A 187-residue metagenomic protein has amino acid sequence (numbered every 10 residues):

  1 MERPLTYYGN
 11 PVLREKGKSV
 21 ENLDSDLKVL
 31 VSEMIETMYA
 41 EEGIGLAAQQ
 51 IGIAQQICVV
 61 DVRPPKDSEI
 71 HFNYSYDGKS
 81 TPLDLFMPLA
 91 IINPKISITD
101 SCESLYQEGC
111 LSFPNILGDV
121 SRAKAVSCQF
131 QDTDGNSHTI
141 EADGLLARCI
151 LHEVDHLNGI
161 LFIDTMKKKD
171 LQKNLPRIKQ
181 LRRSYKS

Functional and structural regions predicted by a protein language model:
M1-L151, H156-S187: Active-site rim/adjacent substrate-binding subdomains
